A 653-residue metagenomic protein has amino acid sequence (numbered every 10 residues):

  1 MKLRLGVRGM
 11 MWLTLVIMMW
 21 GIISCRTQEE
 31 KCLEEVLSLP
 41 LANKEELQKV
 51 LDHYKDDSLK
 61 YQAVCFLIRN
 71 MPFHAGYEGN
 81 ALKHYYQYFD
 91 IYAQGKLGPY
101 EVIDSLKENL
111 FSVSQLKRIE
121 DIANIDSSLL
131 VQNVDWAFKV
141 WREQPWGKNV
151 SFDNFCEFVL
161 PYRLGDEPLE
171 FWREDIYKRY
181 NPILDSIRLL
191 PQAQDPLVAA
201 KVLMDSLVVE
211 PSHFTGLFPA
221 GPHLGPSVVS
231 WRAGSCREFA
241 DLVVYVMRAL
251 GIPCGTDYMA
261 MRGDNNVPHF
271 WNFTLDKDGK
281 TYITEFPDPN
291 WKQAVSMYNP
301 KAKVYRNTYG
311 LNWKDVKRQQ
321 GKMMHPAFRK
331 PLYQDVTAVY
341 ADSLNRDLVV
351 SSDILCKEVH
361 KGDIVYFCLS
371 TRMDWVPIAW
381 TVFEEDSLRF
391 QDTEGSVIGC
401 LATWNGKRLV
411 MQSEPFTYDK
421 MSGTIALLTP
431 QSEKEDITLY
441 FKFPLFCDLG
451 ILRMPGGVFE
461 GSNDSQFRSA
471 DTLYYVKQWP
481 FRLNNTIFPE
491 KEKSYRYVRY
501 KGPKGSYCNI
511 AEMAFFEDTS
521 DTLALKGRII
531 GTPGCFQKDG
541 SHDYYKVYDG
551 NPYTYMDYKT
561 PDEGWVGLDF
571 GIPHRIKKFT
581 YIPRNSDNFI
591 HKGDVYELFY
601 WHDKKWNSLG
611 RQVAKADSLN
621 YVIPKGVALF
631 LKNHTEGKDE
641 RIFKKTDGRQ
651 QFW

Functional and structural regions predicted by a protein language model:
G21-S24: C-terminal motif of bacterial Sec signal peptides marking the signal peptidase cleavage site
C32-L41, H53-Y54, L189-D205, G216-S227 (+1 more regions): Hydrophobic/aromatic-rich core segments of domains that either
S38, Q48-K49, D57-W231: Secondary-structure boundary elements
N345-E358, F441-F443: A short, amphipathic beta-strand motif
K361-W380, V458-K477, S586, Y600 (+1 more regions): Short amphipathic beta-strand segments in non-cytosolic proteins
S387-G399, T403-K407, E492-S494, I623-K625: Short Pro-Gly-centered beta-turn/loop motif in secreted/extracellular proteins
N405-S432, F515, F643-F652: Structured interaction patches on ligand/partner-binding surfaces of diverse proteins
Q431-S494, S506-I576, I582-H591, G637-W653: Disordered, acidic Ser/Thr/Pro-rich linker "stalks" and the adjacent N-terminal cap of the next globular domain
